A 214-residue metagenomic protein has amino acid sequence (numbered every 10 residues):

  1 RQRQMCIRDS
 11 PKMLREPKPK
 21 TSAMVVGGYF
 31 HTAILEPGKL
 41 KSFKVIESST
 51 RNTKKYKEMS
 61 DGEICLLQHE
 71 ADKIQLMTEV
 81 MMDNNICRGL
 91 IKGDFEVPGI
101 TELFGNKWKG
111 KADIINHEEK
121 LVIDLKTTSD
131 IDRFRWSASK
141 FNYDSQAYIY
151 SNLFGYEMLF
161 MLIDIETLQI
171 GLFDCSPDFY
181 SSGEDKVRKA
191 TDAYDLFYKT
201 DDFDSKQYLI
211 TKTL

Functional and structural regions predicted by a protein language model:
Q2-I7: Short, small-residue-biased leader/transition segments that mark boundaries at the very start of proteins
R8-Q75, K92-V97: Nuclease catalytic cores
S22, A138-S145: Short alpha-helix boundary/capping segments
F30-H31, I114, V187: A residue-level signal for conserved active-site and pocket-lining positions in enzyme catalytic cores
I64-C65, T78, W136-S139, I149-L214: Metal-dependent nuclease catalytic regions and adjoining charged, substrate-binding loops involved in nucleic-acid end
E79-L90, E102: Charged linear interaction tracts used for macromolecular binding and regulation
I91-E119: Active-site metal-binding core of divalent-cation-utilizing nuclease and nuclease-like domains
G110-F134, Y150: Conserved catalytic cores of phosphodiester-cleaving nucleases, focusing on short active-site segments
